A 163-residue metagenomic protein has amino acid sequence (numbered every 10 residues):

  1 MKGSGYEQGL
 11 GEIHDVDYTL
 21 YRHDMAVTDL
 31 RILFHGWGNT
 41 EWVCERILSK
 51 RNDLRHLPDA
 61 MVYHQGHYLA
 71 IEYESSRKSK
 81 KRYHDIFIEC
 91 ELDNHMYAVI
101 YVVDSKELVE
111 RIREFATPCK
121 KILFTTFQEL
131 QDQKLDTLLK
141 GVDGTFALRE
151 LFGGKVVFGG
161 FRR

Functional and structural regions predicted by a protein language model:
M1-A26: Interdomain/boundary linker segments immediately adjacent to catalytic/signaling cores
M1-K2, C44, L69-I71, S79 (+2 more regions): Helix N-cap and loop-to-helix transition residues
Y18-R22, R31-L69, S75-R82: Active-site metal-binding core of divalent-cation-utilizing nuclease and nuclease-like domains
M25-T28, H84-F87: Well-ordered, non-membrane alpha-helical segments in soluble/globular domains
L30-F34, G38, C90, I112 (+1 more regions): Hydrophobic, Leu/Ile/Phe/Ala-enriched alpha-helical segments that form helix-helix packing faces
Q65, E89-E91: Short, flexible, solvent-exposed loop/turn segments with mixed acidic/basic and small polar residues
K80-D85, L92-A98, V103-R163: Non-catalytic C-terminal interaction segments of nucleic acid-processing enzymes
